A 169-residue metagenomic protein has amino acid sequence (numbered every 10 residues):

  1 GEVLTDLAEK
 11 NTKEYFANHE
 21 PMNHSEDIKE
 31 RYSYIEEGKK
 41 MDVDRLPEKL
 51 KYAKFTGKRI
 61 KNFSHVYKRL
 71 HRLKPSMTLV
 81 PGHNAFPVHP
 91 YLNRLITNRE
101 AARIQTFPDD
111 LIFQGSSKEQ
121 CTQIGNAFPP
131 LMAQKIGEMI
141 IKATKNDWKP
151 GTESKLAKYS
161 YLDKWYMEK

Functional and structural regions predicted by a protein language model:
L7-K169: C-terminal target-recognition/interaction regions appended to catalytic cores
